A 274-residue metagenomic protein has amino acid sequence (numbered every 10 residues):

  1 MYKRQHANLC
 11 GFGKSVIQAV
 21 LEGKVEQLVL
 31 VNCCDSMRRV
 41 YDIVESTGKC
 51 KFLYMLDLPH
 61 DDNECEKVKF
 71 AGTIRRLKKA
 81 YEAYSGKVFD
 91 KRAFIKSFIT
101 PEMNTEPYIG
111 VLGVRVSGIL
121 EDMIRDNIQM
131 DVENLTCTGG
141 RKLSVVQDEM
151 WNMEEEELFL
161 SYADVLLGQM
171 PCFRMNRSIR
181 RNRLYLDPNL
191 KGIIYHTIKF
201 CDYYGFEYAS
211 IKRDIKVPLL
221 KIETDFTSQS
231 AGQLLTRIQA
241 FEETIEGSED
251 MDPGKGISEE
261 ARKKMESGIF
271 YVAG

Functional and structural regions predicted by a protein language model:
M1-G274: An N-terminal assembly and electron-transfer interface module characteristic of large anaerobic redox and radical
